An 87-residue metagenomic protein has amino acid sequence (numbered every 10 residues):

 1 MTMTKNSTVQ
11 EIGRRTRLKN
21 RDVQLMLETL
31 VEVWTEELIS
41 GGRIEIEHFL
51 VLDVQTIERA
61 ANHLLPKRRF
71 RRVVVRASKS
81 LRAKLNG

Functional and structural regions predicted by a protein language model:
M1-G87: Strongly charged
